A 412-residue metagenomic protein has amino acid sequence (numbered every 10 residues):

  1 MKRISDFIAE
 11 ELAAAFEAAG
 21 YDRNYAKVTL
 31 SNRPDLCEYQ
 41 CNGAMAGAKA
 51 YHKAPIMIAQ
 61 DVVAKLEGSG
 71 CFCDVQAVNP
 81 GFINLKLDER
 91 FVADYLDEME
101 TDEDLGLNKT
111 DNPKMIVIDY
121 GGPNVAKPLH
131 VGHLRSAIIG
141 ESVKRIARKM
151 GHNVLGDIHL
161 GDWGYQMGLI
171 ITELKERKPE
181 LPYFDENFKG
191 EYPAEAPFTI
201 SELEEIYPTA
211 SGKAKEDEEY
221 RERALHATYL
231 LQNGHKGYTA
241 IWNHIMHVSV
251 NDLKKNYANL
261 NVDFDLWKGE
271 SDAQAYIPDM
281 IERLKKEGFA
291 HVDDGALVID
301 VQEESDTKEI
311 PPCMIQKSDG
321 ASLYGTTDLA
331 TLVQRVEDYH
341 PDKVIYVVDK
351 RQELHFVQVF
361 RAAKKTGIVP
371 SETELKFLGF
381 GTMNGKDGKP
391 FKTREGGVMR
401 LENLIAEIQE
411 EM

Functional and structural regions predicted by a protein language model:
M1-E10: Active-site-proximal helix-loop elements at catalytic-domain edges
R3, E17-A46, Y51-M412: NTP-dependent nucleotidyl-transfer catalytic core
